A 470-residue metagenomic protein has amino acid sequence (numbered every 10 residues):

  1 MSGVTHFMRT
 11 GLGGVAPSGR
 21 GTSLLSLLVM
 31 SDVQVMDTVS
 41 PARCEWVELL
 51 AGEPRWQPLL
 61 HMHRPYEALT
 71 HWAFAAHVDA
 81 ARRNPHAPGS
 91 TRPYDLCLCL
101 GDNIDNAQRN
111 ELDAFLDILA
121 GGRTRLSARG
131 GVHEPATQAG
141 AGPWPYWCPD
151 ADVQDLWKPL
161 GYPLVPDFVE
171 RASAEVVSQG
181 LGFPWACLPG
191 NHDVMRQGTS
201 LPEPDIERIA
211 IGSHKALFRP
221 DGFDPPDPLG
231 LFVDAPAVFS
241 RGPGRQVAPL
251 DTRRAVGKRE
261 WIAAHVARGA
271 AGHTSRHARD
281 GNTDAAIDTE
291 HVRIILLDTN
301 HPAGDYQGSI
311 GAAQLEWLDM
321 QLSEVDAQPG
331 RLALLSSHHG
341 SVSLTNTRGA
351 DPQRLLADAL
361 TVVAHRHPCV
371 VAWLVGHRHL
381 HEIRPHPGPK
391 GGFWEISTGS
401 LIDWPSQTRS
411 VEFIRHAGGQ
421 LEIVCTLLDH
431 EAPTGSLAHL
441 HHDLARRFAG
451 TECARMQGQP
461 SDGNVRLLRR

Functional and structural regions predicted by a protein language model:
M1-G89, D95-L96, A139-F168, C187 (+3 more regions): Metal-dependent phosphoesterase/phosphodiesterase active-site architecture
P17, P93, A107-R123, L322-D326: Aromatic-lined substrate-binding rim segments of carbohydrate-active enzymes
V29-S31, D95-D102, L181, A186-N191 (+4 more regions): Active-site neighborhood of phospho(di)ester-bond hydrolases with catalytic His/Asp-centered motifs
A51-L60, D117-A128, H133, T137-A139: Active-site-surrounding "flap" and adjacent substrate/cofactor-binding loops of secreted or lumenal enzymes, prototyped
C99-A120, E170, R196-A210, T345-Q353 (+1 more regions): Metal-dependent catalytic neighborhoods of phosphoester/phosphodiester hydrolases
L116-G121, V177, V362-P368, R384-F393 (+1 more regions): Short, surface-exposed basic-aromatic patches at helix termini and helix-loop junctions that form
P163-G182, Q321-E324, L356-C369: Catalytic-core regions built around general acid/base machinery
H301-E316, V325-L374: Active-site-proximal segments of metal-dependent phosphoesterases and phosphodiesterases across multiple
